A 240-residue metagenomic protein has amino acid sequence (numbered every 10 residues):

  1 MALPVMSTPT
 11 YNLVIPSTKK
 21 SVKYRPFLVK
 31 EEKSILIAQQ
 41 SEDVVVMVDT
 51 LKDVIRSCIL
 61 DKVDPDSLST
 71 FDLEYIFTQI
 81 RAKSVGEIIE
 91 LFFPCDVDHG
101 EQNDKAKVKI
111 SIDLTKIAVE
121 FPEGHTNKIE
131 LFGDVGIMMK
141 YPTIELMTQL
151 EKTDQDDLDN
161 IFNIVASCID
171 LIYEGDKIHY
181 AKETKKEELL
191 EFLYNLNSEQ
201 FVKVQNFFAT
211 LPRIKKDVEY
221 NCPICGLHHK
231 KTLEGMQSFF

Functional and structural regions predicted by a protein language model:
M1-F240: Long C-terminal interaction/binding lobes of large macromolecular proteins
